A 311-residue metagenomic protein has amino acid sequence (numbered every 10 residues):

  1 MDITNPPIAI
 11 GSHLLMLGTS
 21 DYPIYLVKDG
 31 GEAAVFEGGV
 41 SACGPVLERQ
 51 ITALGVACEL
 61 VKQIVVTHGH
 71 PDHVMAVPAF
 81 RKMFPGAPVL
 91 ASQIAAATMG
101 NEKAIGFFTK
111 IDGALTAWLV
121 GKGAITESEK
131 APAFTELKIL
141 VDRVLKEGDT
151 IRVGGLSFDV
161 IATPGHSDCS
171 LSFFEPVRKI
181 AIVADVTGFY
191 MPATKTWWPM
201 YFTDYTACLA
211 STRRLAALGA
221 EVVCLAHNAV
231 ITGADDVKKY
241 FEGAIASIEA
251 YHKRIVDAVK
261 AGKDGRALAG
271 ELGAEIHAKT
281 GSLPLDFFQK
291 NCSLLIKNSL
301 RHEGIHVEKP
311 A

Functional and structural regions predicted by a protein language model:
I3-L54, S172-D185: Conserved beta-strand hairpin/beta-sheet module of binuclear metal-dependent hydrolase folds, prominently
L26-V27, V144-E175, I180: Core dinuclear metal-dependent hydrolase active-site scaffold
F36-G39, L60-H68, L90-S92, A162-G165 (+3 more regions): Active-site neighborhood of phospho(di)ester-bond hydrolases with catalytic His/Asp-centered motifs
S41-C43, G69-V74, A96-T98, S167-S170 (+3 more regions): Active-site environment of divalent metal-dependent phosphoester hydrolases
T52-T150, A250: Active-site HxH/HxHxD metal-binding segment of metal-dependent hydrolases
M83, F174, I180, T203-A261: Divalent-metal (often Zn2+) His-rich catalytic cores of metallo-beta-lactamase-fold enzymes
P192-F202: Surface-exposed cleft-lining segments at the edges of enzyme active sites
R254-A311: C-terminal regulatory/interaction regions
